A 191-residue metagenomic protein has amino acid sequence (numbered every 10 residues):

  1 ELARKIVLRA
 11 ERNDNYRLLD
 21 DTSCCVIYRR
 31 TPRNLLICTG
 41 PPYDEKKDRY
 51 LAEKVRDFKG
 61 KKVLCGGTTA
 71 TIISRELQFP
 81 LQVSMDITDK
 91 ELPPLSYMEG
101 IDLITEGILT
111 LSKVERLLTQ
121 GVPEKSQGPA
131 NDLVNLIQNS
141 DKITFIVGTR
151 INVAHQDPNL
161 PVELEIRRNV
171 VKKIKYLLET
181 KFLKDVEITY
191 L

Functional and structural regions predicted by a protein language model:
E1-E53, K59, F79-V83, I87-Q156 (+1 more regions): C-terminal catalytic subdomain
K62-L64: Short, hydrophobic beta-strand segments that form beta-sheet elements in well-ordered domains
I72-I73: Phosphate- and divalent-cation-binding pockets in alpha/beta enzyme and binding domains that engage nucleotide-derived
